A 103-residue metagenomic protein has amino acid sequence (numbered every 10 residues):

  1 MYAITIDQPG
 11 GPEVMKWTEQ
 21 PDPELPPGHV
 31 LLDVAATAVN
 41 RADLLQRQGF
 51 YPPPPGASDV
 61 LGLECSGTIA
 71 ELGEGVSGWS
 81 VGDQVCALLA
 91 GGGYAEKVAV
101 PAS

Functional and structural regions predicted by a protein language model:
M1-Y2: Extreme N-terminal starter segment of soluble prokaryotic enzymes
I6, R47, A70-E71, A99-P101: Short beta-strand-to-turn element immediately C-terminal to the catalytic PLP-Schiff-base lysine in fold type I
I6-V14: Extracellular beta-rich ligand/substrate-recognition surface
E13-T18, C65: Short beta-strand or tight-loop elements that sit immediately N-terminal to catalytic metal-binding acidic residues
T18, D83, E96-V98: Extracytoplasmic/periplasmic beta-strand context in beta-sandwich domains, especially the cupredoxin/COX2 CuA-binding
P21-A38, F50-G92: Glycine-rich beta-strand-centered segment in the early N-terminal region that forms part of a ligand/cofactor-binding
A42-Q48: Cytochrome P450 core scaffold surrounding the K-helix E-X-X-R motif and the conserved "meander" helix-loop region
L89-A102: A structural motif shared across PLP-dependent enzymes of the aminotransferase-like
